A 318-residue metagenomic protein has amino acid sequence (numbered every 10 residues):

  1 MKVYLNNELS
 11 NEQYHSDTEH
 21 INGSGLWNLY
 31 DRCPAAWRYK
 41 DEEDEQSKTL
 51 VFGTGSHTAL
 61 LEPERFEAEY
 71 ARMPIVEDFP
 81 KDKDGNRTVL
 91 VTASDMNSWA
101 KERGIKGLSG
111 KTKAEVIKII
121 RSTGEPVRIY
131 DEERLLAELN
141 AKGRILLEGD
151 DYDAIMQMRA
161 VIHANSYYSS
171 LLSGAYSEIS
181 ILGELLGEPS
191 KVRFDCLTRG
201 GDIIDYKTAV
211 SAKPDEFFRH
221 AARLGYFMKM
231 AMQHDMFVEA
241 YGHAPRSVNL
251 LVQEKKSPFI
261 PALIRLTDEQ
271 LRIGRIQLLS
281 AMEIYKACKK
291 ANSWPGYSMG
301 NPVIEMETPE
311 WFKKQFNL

Functional and structural regions predicted by a protein language model:
M1-K191, M299: Metal-dependent nuclease catalytic cores that hydrolyze phosphodiester bonds in DNA/RNA, characterized by
E42-E45, D215-L224, T267-E269: Short histidine-centered catalytic/ligand-binding loop motif
V51, P189-K191, G225-M228, M232 (+1 more regions): Short, well-structured alpha-helical interface segments that form or flank functional binding sites
H57, C196, L278: A residue-level signal for conserved active-site and pocket-lining positions in enzyme catalytic cores
L60-R65, T208-S211, V238-G242, K286: Hydrophobic/aromatic-lined pockets within catalytic cores
Y167-L171, T198-I203, V238-R246: Secondary-structure boundary elements
I181-F227: Non-catalytic protein-protein interaction segments used by genome-maintenance enzymes to assemble and couple activities
M232-L318: Metal-dependent nuclease catalytic regions and adjoining charged, substrate-binding loops involved in nucleic-acid end
